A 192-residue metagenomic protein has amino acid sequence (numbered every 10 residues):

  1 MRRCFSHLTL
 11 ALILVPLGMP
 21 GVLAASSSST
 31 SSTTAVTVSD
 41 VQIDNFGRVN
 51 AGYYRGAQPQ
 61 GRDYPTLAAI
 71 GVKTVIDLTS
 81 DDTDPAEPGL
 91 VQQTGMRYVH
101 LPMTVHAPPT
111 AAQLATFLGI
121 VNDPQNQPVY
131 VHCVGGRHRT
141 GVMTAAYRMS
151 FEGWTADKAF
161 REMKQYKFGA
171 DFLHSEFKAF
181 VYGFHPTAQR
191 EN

Functional and structural regions predicted by a protein language model:
R2-Y130, V142-N192: Cys-dependent protein tyrosine phosphatase-like superfamily
C133: Short cysteine clusters
R139: Glycine/aspartate-rich loop-and-adjacent alpha/beta segment that forms the canonical ThDP
